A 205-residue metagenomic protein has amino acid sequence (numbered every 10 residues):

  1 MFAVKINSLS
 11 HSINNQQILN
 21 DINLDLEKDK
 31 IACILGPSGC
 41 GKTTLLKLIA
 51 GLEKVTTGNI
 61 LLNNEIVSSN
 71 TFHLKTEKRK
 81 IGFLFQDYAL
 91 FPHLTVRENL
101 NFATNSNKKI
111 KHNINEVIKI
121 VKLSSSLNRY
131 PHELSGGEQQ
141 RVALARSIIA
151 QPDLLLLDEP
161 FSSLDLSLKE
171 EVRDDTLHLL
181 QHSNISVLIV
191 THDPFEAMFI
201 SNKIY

Functional and structural regions predicted by a protein language model:
A50: Helix-to-loop junction immediately C-terminal to a conserved catalytic motif
G58-S69: Conserved ABC transporter NBD signature motif
E65, K109-S126, H178: Conserved ABC ATPase "signature" region
V67-F83: ABC ATPase NBD coupling module
Y130-L134, E138-Q140: Conserved ABC ATPase signature
I149-D153: A short, proline-enriched helix->beta-strand linker immediately N-terminal to the Walker B motif in ABC-type P-loop
L155-E159: Catalytic Walker B motif of ABC-type/P-loop ATPase nucleotide-binding domains
